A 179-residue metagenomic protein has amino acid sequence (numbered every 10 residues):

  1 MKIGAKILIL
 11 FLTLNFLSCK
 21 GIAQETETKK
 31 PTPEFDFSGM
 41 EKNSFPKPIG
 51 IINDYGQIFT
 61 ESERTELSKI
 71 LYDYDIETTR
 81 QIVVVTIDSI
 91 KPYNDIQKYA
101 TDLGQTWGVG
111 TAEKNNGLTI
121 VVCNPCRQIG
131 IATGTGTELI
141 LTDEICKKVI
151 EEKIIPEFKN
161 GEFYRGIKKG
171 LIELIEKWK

Functional and structural regions predicted by a protein language model:
K2-K6, F16-T119, N124-K179: A structural boundary signal for the start of the first folded domain, especially the loop/turn and N-capping region
